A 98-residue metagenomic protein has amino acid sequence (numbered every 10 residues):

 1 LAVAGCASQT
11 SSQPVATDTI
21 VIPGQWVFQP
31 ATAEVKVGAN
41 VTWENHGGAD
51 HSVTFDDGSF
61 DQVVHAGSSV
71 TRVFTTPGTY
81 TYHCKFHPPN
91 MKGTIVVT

Functional and structural regions predicted by a protein language model:
L1-T98: Extracytoplasmic copper-binding redox domains, predominantly the cupredoxin/blue-copper superfamily
